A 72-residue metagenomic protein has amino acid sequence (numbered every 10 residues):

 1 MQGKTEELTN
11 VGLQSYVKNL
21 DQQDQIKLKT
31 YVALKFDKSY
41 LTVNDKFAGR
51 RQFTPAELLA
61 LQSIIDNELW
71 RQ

Functional and structural regions predicted by a protein language model:
M1-T30, R71: A short, Lys/Arg-rich alpha-helix, primarily the initiator
L20, Y40-L41, Q62: Short linear motifs centered on Gly/Pro in flexible linkers and helix caps
Q25, R50, P55-E57: Extended, folded domain segments that form the structural surfaces/walls around functional sites
I26, F36-K38: A broad helix-preferring feature
V32-A33, Q62: The alpha-helix within a helix-turn-helix
K38-F53: Recognition helix of helix-turn-helix/homeodomain-like DNA-binding domains that insert into the DNA major groove
A56-Q72: DNA major-groove recognition helix of helix-turn-helix/homeodomain DNA-binding modules
